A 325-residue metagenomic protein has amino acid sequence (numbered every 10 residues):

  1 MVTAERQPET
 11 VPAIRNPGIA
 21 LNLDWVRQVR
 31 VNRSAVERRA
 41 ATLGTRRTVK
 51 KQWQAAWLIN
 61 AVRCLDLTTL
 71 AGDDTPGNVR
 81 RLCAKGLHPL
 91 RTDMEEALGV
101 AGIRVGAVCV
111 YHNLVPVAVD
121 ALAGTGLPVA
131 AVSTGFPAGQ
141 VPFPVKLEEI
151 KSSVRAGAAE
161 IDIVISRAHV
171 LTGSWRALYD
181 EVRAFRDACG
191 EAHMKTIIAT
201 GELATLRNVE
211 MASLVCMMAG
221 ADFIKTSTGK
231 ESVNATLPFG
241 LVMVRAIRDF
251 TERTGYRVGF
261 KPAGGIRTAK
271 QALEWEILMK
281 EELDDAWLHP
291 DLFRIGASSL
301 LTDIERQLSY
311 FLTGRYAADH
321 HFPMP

Functional and structural regions predicted by a protein language model:
M1-E96, A101, G106: Alpha/beta catalytic barrel-like cores
Q52-V62, D73-I103, N113-K261, R267-S298 (+2 more regions): Alpha/beta enzyme core
V108-V110: Short, hydrophobic beta-strand segments that form beta-sheet elements in well-ordered domains
